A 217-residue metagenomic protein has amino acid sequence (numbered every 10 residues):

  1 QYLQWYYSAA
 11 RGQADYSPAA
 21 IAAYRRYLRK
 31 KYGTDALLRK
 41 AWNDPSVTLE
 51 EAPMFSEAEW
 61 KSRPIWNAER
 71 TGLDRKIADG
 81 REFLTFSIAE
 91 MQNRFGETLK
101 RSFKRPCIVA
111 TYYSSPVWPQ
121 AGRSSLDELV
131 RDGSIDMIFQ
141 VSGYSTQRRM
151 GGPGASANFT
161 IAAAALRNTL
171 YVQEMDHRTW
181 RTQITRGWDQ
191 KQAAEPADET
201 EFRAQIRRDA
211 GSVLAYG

Functional and structural regions predicted by a protein language model:
Q1-D136, Q140-Y144, G154, T160: Polysaccharide-binding and catalytic clefts of secreted carbohydrate-active enzymes
R105, A110-G217: Hydrophobic targeting/anchoring helices
